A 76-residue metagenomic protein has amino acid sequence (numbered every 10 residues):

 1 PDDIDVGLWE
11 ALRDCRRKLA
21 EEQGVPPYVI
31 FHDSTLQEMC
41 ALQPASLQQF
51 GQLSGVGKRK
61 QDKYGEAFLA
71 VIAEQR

Functional and structural regions predicted by a protein language model:
P1-R76: Accessory DNA-binding and partner-docking regions appended to nucleic-acid-acting proteins, especially the terminal
